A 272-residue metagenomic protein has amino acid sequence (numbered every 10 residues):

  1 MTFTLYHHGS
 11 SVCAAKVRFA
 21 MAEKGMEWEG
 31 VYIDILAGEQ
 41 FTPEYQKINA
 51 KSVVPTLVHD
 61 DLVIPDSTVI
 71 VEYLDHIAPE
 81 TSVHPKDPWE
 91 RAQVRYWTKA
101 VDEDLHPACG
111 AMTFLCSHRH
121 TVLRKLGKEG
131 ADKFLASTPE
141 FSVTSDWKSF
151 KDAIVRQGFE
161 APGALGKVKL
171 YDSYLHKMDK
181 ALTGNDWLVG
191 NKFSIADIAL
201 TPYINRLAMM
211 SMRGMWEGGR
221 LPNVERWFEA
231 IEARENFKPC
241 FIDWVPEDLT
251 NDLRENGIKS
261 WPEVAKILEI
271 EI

Functional and structural regions predicted by a protein language model:
M1-T144, I258, P262-I272: GST-like domain detector, emphasizing the conserved glutathione-binding G-site in the N-terminal thioredoxin-like
L5-H7, A15, F19, A37 (+4 more regions): C-terminal or late-domain output modules
P107-E229, A233: GST-like fold's C-terminal all-alpha helical module
